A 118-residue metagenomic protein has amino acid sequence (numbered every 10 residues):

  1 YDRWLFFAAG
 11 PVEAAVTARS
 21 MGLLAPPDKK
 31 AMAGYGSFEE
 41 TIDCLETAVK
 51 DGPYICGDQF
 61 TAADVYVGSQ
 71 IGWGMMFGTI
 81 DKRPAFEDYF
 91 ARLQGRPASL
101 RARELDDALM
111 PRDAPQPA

Functional and structural regions predicted by a protein language model:
W4-G95: GST-like fold's C-terminal all-alpha helical module
G95, S99-A102: Charged phosphate-binding loop/patch that engages nucleotide di/tri-phosphates or the phosphate backbone of nucleic
R103-A118: Acidic/histidine-enriched, glycine/proline-rich intrinsically disordered or flexible terminal extensions
